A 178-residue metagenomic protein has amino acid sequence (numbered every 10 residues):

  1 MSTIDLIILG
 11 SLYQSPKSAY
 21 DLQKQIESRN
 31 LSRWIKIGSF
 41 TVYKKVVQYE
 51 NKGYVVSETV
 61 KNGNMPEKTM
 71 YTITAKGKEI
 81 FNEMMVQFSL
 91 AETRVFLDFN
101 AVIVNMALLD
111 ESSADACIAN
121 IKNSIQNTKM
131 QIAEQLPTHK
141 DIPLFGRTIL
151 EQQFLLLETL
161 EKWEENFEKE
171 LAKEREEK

Functional and structural regions predicted by a protein language model:
M1-E92: Basic helix-turn-helix/winged-helix DNA-binding cores and closely related short helical interaction motifs
Q14, K44, N120, Q152-L155 (+1 more regions): DHp/HisKA dimerization-phosphoacceptor four-helix bundle of two-component histidine kinases and homologous
N82-N127: Amphipathic alpha-helical dimerization/coiled-coil segments that flank or bridge DNA-binding/regulatory modules
M106, Q135-K140, L171, R175: Secondary-structure edge/capping motif, primarily at the C-terminal ends of alpha-helices and the immediately following
I125-L136, L157, E164: Non-transmembrane amphipathic alpha-helical segments
I132-E151: Acidic interhelical loop/turn segments
G146-K178: Long, low-complexity, charge-rich intrinsically disordered regions
